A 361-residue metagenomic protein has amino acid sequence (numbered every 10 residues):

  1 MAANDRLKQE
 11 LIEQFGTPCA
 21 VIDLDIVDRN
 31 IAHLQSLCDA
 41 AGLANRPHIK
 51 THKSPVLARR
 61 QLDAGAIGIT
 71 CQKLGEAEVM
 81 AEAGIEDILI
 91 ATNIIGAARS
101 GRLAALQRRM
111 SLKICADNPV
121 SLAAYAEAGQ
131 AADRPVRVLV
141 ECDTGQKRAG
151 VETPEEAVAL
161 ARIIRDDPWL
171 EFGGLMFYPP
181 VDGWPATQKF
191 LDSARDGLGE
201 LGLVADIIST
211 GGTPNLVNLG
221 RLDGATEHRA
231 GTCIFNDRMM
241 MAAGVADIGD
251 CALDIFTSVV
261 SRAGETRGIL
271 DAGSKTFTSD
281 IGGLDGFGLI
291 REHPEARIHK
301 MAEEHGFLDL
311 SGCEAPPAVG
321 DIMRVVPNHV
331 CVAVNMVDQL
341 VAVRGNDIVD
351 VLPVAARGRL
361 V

Functional and structural regions predicted by a protein language model:
A3-I22: Generic N-terminal amphipathic, Lys/Arg-enriched alpha-helix
V27, K50, M80, V140 (+5 more regions): Conserved, mostly hydrophobic/aromatic
A44, E200-I207, V334-V337: Flexible, glycine/charged-enriched surface loops at secondary-structure junctions
H48-D182: Active-site-proximal beta-alpha core segment in soluble small-molecule metabolic enzymes
R137, D143-D247, C251: Active-site loop/helix belt of alpha/beta enzymes
N215-H293: Active-site loop ensemble at the mouth of alpha/beta enzyme cores that anchors a bound cofactor
T266-V361: C-terminal accessory subdomain/extension
